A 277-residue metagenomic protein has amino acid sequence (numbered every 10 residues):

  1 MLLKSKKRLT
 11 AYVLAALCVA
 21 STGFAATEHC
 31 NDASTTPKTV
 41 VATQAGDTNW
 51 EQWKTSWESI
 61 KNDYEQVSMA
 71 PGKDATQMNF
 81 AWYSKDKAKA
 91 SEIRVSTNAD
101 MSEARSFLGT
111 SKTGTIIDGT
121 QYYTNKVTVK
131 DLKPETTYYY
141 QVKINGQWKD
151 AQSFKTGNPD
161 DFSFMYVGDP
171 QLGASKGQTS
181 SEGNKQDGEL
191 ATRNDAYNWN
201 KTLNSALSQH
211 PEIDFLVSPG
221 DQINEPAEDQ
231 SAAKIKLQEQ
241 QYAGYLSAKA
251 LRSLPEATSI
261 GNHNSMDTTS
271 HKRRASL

Functional and structural regions predicted by a protein language model:
M1-V13: Bacterial Sec-dependent N-terminal signal peptides
L9-A11, G23-G188, S208-Q209: Acidic, histidine-bearing metal-coordination/catalytic regions of metal-dependent phosphoesterases
L17-T22: Hydrophobic core
P159-L277: Active-site neighborhood of divalent metal-dependent phosphoester/pyrophosphate hydrolases
